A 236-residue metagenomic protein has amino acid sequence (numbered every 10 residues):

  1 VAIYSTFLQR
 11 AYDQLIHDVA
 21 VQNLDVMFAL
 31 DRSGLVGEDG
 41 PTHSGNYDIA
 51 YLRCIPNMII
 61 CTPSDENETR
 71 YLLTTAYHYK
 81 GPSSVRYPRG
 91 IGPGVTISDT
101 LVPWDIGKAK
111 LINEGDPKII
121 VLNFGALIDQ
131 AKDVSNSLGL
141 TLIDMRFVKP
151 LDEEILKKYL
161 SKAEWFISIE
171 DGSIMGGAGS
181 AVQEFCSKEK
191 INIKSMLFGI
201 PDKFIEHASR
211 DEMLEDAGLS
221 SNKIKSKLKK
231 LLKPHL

Functional and structural regions predicted by a protein language model:
V1-I3, I59-T62, L142-D144, S168: Short catalytic-loop micro-motif centered on adjacent basic/acidic residues
I3-Y4, L30-R32, S64: Glycine-rich, histidine-containing beta strand-loop boundary motifs that form or position
L8-Q14, V21-I49, C54, H78-L236: Thiamine diphosphate
T62-H78: Conserved glycine-bearing catalytic or ligand-binding loops at nucleotide- and phosphate-handling centers of large
